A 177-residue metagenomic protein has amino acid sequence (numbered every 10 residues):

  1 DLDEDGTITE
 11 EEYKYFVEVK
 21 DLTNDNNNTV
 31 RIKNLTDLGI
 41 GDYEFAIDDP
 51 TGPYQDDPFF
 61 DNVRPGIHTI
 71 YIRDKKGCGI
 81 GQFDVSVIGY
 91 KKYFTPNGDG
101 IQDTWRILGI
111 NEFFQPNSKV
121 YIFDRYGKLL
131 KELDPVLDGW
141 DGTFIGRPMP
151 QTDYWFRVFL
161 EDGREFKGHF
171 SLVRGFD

Functional and structural regions predicted by a protein language model:
L2, Y13-N26: Short, solvent-exposed loop/edge segments of extracellular or virion-exposed proteins
G6-I8, Q102: Glycine-aliphatic tripeptides that mark coil-to-beta-strand junctions in extracellular and membrane proteins
V19-D21, N34, R64, K75-D177: Short loop/turn motifs at secondary-structure boundaries
N28-I32, T36, D42: Short loop/turn and low-complexity linker motifs enriched in small/turn-promoting residues
L38-P53, P116-S118: Solvent-exposed loop segments of extracellular immunoglobulin-like
I47-N62, K131-V136: Short beta-strand segments within Ig-like beta-sandwich modules, predominantly Fibronectin type-III
G66-I72: Short, well-structured beta-strand segments within conserved domains
